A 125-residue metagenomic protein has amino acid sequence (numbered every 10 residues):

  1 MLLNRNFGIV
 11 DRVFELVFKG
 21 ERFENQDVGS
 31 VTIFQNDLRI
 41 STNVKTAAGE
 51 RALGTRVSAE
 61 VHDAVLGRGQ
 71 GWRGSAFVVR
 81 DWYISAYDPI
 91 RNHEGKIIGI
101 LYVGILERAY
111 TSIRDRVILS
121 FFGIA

Functional and structural regions predicted by a protein language model:
M1-L2, I84-T111: Short, hydrophobic beta-strand elements of compact beta-sandwich sensory domains
L3-G20, S41-F77: Extracytoplasmic/periplasmic sensor domains and loops in membrane signaling proteins
N25-Q26, S30-D37: Short hydrophobic alpha-helical segments used for membrane anchoring or interfacial signaling
Q35, G67, V78-V79, H93: Structural motif
I40-S41, I98: Generic structural signal for well-ordered beta-strand positions
Q70-G74, R80-I90: A short beta-strand signature within small-molecule sensing/ligand-binding domains used in signal transduction
I105-I124: Membrane-interface helix-start motif
